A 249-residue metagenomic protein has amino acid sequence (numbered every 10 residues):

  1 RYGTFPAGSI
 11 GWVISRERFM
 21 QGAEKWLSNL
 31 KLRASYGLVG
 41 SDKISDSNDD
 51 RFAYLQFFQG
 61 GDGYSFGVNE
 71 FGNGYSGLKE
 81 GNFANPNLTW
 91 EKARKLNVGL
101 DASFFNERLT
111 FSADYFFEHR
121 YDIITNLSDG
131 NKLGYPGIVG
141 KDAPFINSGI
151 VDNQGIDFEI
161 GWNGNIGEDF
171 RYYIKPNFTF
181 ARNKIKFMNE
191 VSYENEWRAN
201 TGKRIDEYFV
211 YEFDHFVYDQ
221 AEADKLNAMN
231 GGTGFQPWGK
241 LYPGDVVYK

Functional and structural regions predicted by a protein language model:
R1-E212: Extracellular/periplasmic, surface-exposed regions of secreted and cell-surface proteins
V13, G202, D219-Q220, G244: Helix N-terminus capping/helix-initiation residues
K141, F170-Y172, W238, Y242 (+1 more regions): Short, small/polar-rich motifs associated with maturation and membrane association, primarily at protein termini
M188-E190, D224-N227: Short coil/turn segments at secondary-structure boundaries
T201-Y208, G234-G244: Glycine-centered loop/turn motifs
Y218-A221, K225, K249: Alpha-helix N-cap recognition
N227-M229, T233: Structural flexibility/helix-modulation signal
